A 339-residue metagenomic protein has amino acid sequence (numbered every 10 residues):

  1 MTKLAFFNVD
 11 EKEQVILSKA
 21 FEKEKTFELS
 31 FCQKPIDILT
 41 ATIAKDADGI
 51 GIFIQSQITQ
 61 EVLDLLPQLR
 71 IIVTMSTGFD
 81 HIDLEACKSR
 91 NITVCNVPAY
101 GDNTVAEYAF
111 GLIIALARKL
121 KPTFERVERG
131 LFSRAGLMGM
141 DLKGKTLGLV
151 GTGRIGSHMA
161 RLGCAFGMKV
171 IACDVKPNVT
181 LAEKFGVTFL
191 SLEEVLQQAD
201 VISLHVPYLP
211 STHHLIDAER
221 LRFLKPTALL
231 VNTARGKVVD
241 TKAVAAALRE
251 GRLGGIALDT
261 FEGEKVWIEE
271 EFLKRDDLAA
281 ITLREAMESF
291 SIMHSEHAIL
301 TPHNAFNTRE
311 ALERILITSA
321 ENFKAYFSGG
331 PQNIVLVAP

Functional and structural regions predicted by a protein language model:
M1-C95, D217: An N-terminal-biased, well-structured beta-alpha scaffold segment characteristic of Rossmann-like dinucleotide-binding
A47, L66, Q198-A199, T227: An anion/phosphate-binding loop that grips the pyrophosphate of nucleotide cofactors and donors
I54-Q55, T77, D200, V206-Y208 (+2 more regions): Short glycine-/small-residue-rich Rossmann-like dinucleotide-binding loops
M75-S76, N91-N103, L192-E193, A234: Short beta->alpha connector loops at strand-helix junctions that form conserved, small/polar/Pro-enriched
R90-I92, P98-T146, H158-R161: Phosphate-binding beta-alpha-beta segment of Rossmann-like dinucleotide-binding domains, i.e., the NAD(P)
A135-P226, A246: Rossmann-like dinucleotide/phosphate-binding beta-alpha-beta segment
T227, R235-P339: Rossmann-like dinucleotide-binding domain for NAD(H)/NADP(H)
V231: Glycine-rich nucleotide-phosphate-binding loops and adjacent flexible coil segments
